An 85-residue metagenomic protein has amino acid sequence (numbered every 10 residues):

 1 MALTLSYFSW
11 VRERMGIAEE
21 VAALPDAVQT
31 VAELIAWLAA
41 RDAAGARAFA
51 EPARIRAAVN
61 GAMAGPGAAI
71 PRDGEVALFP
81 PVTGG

Functional and structural regions predicted by a protein language model:
M1-G84: Ubiquitin-like/PB1-type beta-grasp interaction modules and other compact soluble beta-rich domains
